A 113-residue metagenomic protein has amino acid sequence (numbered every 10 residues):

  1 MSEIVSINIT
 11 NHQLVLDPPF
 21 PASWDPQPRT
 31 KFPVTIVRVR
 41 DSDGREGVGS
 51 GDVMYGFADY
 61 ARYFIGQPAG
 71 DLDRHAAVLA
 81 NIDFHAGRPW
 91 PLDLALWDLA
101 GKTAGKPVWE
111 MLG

Functional and structural regions predicted by a protein language model:
M1-G47: Structured beta-strand/loop patches that form or line metal/cofactor-binding pockets in enzymes
S6, R38-P107: Metal- or metallocofactor-binding catalytic centers and their adjacent structured scaffolds across diverse enzyme
W109-G113: Short, intrinsically disordered, charge-balanced linker/junction segments flanking boundaries in proteins
